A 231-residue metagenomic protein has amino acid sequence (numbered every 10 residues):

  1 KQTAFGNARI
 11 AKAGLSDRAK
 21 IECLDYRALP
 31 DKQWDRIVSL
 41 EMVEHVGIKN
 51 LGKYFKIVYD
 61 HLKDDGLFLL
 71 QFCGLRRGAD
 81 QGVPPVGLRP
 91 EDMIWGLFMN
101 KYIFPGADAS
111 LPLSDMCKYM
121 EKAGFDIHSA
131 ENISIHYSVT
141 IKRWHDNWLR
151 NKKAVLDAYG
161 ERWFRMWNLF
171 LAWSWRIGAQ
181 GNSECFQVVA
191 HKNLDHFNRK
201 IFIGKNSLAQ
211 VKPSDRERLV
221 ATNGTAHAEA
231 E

Functional and structural regions predicted by a protein language model:
G6-N7: Conserved SAM-binding loop
A13-Y26: Conserved SAM-binding strand-loop segment of SAM-dependent methyltransferases
L24-V38: A short acidic, Gly/Pro-enriched loop at the edge of an enzyme's catalytic core that lines a small-molecule cofactor
D35-N50: A short SAM/SAH-binding and catalytic strip from SAM-dependent methyltransferases
G52-L67: A short glycine-rich, Lys/Arg-flanked "PGG" loop and its adjoining helix->strand segment in the class I
Q71: Alpha/beta-hydrolase-fold catalytic nucleophile elbow
G74-N198, L208: Substrate-binding/catalytic lobe of Class I Rossmann-like enzymes that use SAM or dcSAM, i.e., the mid-to-C-terminal
I203-E231: Short, cationic low-complexity segments
